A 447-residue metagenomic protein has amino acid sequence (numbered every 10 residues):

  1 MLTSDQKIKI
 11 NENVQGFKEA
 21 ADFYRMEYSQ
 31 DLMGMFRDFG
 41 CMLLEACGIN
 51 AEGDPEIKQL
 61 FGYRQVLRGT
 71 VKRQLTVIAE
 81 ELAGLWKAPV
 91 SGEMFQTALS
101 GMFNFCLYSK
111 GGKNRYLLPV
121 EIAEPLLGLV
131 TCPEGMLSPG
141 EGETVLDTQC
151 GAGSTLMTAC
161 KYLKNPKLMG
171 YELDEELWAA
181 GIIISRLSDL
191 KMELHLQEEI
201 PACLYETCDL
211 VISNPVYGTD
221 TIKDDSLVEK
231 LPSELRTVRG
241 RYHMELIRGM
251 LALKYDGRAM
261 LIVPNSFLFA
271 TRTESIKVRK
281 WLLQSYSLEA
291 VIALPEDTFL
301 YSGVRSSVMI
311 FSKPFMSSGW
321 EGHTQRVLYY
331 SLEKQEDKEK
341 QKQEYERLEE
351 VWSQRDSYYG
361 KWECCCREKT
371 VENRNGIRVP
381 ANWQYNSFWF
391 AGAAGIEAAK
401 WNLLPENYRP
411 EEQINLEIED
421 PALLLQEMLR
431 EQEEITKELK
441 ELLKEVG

Functional and structural regions predicted by a protein language model:
L2-G111: Long recognition/docking surfaces used for binding and targeting
L2-Q6, D209-G447: A conserved structural/catalytic subdomain of Rossmann-like adenosyl-cofactor enzymes
Q30-M35, L117-E121, R236-H243: Short, conserved micro-motifs enriched in small and acidic residues
E45-G48, L107, K164, R186 (+3 more regions): Non-catalytic alpha-helical coupling and interface elements of nucleotide-dependent molecular machines and regulators
Y108-S109, K167, L231-P232: A short, mixed-charge helix-start or loop-turn motif at secondary-structure junctions
G112-S213, G218-D220, P264-S266, K277-V278 (+1 more regions): Conserved S-adenosyl-L-methionine
